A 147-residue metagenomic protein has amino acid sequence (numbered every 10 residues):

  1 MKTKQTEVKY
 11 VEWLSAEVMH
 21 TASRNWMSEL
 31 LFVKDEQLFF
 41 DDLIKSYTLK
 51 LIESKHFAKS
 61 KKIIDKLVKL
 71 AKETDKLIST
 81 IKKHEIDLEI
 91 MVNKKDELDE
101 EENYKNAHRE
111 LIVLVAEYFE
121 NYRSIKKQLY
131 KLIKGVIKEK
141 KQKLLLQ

Functional and structural regions predicted by a protein language model:
M1-H20, D42-K62: Short, charge-rich amphipathic alpha-helices with coiled-coil/heptad character
M1-T21, S28, E120, K127 (+1 more regions): Terminal, compositionally biased segments
T6-V8, W13, H20, F57 (+4 more regions): Short, well-ordered helical secondary-structure segments
E17, R24-M27, L31-K34, L38 (+8 more regions): Generic structural signal for well-ordered, non-transmembrane alpha-helical segments in soluble/cytosolic regions
L38-S46, K82-E100, K126-L144: Long amphipathic alpha-helical coiled-coil segments
I52, K66, L70-E73, E89 (+4 more regions): Alpha-helix boundary/capping detector
I90-F119, Q147: Long amphipathic all-alpha helical oligomerization modules
